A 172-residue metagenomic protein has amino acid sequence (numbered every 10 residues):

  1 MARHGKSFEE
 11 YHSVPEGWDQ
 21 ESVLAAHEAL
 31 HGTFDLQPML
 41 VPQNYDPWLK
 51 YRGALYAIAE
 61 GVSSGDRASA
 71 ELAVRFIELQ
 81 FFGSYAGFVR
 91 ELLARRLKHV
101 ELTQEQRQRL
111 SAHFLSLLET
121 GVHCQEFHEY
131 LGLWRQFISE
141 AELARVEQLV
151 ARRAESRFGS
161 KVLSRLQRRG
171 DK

Functional and structural regions predicted by a protein language model:
M1-G132: Extended repeat-based scaffolds of very large eukaryotic assembly and lipid-transport proteins
A2-F8, E140-K172: Eukaryotic acidic, Ser/Thr-rich intrinsically disordered low-complexity regions
R96, V100, F137, L166-G170: TPR/TPR-like alpha-solenoid repeats
Y130-A144: Short cationic/low-complexity microdomains
